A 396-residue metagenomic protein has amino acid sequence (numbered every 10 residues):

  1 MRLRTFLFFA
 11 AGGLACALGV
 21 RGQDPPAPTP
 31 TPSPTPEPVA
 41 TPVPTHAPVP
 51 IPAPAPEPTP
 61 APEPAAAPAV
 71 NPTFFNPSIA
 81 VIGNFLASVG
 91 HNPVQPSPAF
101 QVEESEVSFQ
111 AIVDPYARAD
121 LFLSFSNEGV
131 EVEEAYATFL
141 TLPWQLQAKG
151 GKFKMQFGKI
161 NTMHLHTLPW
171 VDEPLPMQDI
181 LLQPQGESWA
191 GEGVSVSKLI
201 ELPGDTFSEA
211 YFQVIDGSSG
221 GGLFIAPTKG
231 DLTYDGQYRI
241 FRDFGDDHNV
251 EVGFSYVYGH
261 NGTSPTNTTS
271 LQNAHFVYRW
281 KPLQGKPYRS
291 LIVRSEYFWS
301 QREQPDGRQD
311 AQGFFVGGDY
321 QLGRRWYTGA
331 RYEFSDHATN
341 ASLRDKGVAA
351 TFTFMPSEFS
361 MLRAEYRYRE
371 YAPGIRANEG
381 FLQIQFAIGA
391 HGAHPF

Functional and structural regions predicted by a protein language model:
M1-F8: Bacterial N-terminal signal peptides that target proteins for export
F8-A17: Bacterial N-terminal signal peptides
V20-V94, F122, Q383, A387 (+1 more regions): N-terminal periplasmic/intermembrane-space "pro-region" immediately following the signal or transit peptide
T59, E63-G220, G230-D235, R239-N249 (+2 more regions): Outer membrane beta-barrel
L86-N92, S126-E128, F157, I215-L223 (+6 more regions): Sequence/structural signature of outer-membrane beta-barrel proteins
Q95-A99, F125-G129, P184-S188, I225-D231 (+4 more regions): Replace "Gram-negative outer membrane beta-barrel proteins" with "bacterial and organellar outer membrane beta-barrel
V196, A274, F354, R376-F396: Outer-membrane beta-barrel "beta-signal"
D247-A338, K346: Detector for outer-membrane/organellar transmembrane beta-barrel domains, recognizing the amphipathic beta-strand
